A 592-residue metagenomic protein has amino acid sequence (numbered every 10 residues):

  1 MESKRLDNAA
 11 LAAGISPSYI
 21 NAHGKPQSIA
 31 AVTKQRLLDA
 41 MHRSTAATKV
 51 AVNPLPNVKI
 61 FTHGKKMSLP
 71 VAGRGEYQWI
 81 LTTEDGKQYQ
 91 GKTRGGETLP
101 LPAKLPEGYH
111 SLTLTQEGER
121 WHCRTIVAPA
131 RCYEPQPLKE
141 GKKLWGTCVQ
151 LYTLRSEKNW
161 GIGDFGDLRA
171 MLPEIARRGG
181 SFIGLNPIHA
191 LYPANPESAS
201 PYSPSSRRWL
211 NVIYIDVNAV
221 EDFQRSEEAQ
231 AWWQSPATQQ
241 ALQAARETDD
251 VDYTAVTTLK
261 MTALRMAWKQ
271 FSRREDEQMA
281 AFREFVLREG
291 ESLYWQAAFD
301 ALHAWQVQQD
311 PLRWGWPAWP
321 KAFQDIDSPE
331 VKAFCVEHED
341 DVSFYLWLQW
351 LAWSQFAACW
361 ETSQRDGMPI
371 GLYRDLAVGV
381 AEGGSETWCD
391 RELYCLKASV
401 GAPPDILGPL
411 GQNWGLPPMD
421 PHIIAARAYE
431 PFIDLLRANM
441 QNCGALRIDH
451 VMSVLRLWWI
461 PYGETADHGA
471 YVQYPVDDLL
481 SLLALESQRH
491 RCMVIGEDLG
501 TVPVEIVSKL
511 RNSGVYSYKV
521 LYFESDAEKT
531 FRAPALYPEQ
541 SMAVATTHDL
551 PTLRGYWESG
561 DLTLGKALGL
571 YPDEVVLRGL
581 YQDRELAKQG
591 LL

Functional and structural regions predicted by a protein language model:
M1-S44: Basic helix-extension-helix modules of the SAP/HeH family
D39-A46, N57-K66, T82-G86, G91-G96 (+3 more regions): Acidic/aromatic-lined carbohydrate-recognition and catalytic surfaces of CAZymes acting on diverse glycans
W145-V149, I183-L185, L372-R374, L446 (+3 more regions): Hydrophobic faces of well-ordered beta-strands that scaffold small-molecule active sites in alpha/beta enzyme cores
T153, H189, L376-E382, M452-L457 (+3 more regions): Active-site-proximal loop/turn and secondary-structure-junction residues that shape catalytic pockets, frequently
A199-E227, E386-L410, A470-L480, V515-A527: Acidic, His- and aromatic-enriched active-site or binding-groove loops in soluble protein domains that engage sugars
A281, F285, D498-L592: Conserved alpha/beta catalytic core and glycan-binding cleft of carbohydrate-active enzymes
L348-D366, A428-V515: Active-site neighborhood of glycoside hydrolase catalytic domains
P369-P431, L435-A438, L457-Q473: Substrate-binding/active-site clefts of carbohydrate-active enzymes
